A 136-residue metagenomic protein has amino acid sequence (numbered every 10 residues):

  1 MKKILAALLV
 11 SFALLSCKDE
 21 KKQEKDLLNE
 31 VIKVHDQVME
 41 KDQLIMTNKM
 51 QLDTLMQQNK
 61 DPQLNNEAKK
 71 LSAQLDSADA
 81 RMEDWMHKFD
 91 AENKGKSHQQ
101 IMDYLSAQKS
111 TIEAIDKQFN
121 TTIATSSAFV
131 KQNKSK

Functional and structural regions predicted by a protein language model:
M1-I4: Positively charged n-region of N-terminal signal peptides that target proteins for export
A13-S16: C-terminal motif of bacterial Sec signal peptides marking the signal peptidase cleavage site
K18-V34: Short, low-complexity, disordered segments immediately C-terminal to signal peptides in bacterial exported proteins
K21-E24, T54-L64, G95-D103: Short, charged/polar, low-complexity loop and linker segments that flank or interrupt alpha-helical bundles
V34, V38-M39, S97, I101-K136: C-terminal amphipathic alpha-helix
V34-D76, A80, T125: Post-signal-peptide N-terminal segment of Sec-exported extracytoplasmic proteins
T47, Q51-T54, Q58-D61, D84 (+5 more regions): Heptad-repeat coiled-coil alpha-helices
A68-I112: Long, amphipathic, charge-rich alpha-helical segments that form helical bundles/coiled-coils
